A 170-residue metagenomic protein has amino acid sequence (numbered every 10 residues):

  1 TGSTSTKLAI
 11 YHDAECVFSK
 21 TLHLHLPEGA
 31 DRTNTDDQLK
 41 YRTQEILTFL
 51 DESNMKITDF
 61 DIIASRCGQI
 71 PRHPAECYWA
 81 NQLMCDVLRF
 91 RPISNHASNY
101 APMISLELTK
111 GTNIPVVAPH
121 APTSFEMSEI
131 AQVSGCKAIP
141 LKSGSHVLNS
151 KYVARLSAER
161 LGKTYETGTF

Functional and structural regions predicted by a protein language model:
T1, F60-A64, T169-F170: Short glycine-aspartate micro-motif
T1-D37: Short glycine-rich, Thr/Ser-proximal phosphate-binding strand/loop in the N-terminal lobe of ATP-dependent enzymes
T1-K7, C67-P71, T123-S124: Gly/Ser/Thr-rich loops at beta-strand to alpha-helix junctions that form or flank small-molecule/cofactor-binding
A30-Q38, D86-S94, K137-K142: Short, basic, glycine/proline-bearing loop/turn elements
Q38-E45, S94-Y100: Glycine-rich anion/phosphate-binding loops
Y41-S53, V153-S157: Short, well-ordered amphipathic alpha-helical segments that serve as non-catalytic structural scaffolds within diverse
L50-A97, M127-I130: Short beta-strand-loop/turn "lid" adjacent to the catalytic site in phosphate-handling enzymes
S98-F170: Phosphate-binding/catalytic loop of phosphoryl-transfer enzymes
